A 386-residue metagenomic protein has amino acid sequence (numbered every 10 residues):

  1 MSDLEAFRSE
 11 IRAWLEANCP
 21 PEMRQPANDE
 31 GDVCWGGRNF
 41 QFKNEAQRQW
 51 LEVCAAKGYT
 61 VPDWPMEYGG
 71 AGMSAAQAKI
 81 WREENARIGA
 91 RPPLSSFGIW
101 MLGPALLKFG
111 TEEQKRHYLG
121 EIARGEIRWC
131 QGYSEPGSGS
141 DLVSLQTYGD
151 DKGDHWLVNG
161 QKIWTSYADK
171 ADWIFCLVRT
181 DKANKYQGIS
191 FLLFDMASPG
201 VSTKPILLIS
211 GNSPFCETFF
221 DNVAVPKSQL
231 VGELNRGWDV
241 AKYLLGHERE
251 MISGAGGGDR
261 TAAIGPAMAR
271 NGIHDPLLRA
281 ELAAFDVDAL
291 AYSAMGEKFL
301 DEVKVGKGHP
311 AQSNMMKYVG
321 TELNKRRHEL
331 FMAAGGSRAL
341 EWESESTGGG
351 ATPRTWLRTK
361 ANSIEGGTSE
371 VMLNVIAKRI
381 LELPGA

Functional and structural regions predicted by a protein language model:
M1-S96, H117-R124, P266, P276-A283 (+5 more regions): Amphipathic, small/basic residue-rich leader segments at the start of a protein or domain
Q25-N28, I273-R279, L290-S346: C-terminal helix-coil-helix/basic helical segment that borders enzyme active sites and/or dimer interfaces and provides
A76, I80-W81, M101, V240-G254 (+1 more regions): Glycine-rich phosphate/cofactor-binding loops in nucleotide/flavin-utilizing enzymes
L94-E113, G139: N-terminal glycine-rich flavin-associated loop
G125-Y133: A short, Trp-centered hydrophobic/proline-enriched beta-strand micro-motif
Q146, D154-H155, N159-S202: A short core secondary-structure module
I163-A168, I209-S210, A361-G366: Glycine-rich phosphate/pyrophosphate-binding beta-alpha loops
G200-A294, N362: Glycine-rich beta->alpha junctions and the first turn(s) of the following alpha-helix
